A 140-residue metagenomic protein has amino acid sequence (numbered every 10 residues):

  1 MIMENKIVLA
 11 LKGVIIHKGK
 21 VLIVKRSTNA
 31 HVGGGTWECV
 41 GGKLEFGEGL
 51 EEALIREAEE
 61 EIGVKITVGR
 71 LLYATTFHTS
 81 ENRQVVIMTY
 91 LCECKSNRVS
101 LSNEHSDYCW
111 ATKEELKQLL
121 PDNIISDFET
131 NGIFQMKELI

Functional and structural regions predicted by a protein language model:
M1-L22, A74: Conserved N-terminal beta-strand and adjoining loop/helix that marks the start of the Nudix/MutT-like hydrolase domain
N5-I7, G33-T36, E81-V86, H105: A generic structural micro-feature
A10, E38, T89-L91: Conserved beta-strand segments that form the floor/walls of ligand-binding pockets within enzyme and binding domains
I15, T89-E93, T112: Short, well-ordered beta-strand micro-motif
K20-E60: Conserved Nudix-box catalytic region and its N-terminal flanking loop in Nudix hydrolases and closely related
G34, N103-I140: Nudix hydrolase/Nudix homology domain
K65-Y73: A short coil-to-beta-strand element that immediately follows conserved catalytic motifs
T75-R98: Active-site-adjacent beta-strand/loop module that shapes the phosphate/pyrophosphate-binding cleft
